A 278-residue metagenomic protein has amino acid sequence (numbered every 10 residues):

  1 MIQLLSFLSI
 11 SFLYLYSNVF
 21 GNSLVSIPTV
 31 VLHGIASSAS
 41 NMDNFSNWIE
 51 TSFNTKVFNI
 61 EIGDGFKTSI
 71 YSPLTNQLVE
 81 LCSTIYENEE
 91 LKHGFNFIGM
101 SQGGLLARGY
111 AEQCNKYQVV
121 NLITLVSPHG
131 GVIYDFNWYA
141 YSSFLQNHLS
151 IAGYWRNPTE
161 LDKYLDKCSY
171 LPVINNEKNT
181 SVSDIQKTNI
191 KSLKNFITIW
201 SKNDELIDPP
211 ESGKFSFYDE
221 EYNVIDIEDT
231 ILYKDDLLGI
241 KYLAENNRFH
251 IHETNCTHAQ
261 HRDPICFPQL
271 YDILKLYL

Functional and structural regions predicted by a protein language model:
M1-I10: Classical eukaryotic N-terminal signal peptides for Sec-dependent ER targeting/secretion, especially the positively
I10-P28: N-terminal signal peptide
F20-N22, Y86-L91, C114, S181-I190 (+1 more regions): Surface-exposed acidic, glycine-flexible loop patches that form ligand/cofactor-binding and adhesion interfaces
S23-T55, N59-G63: Short, surface-exposed "cap/lid" segments of acyl-processing enzymes
V30-I35, I98, I199-S201: Short hydrophobic segments within beta-strands
H33, T75-D166: Serine-dependent carboxylesterase/thioesterase catalytic core of lipase-like alpha/beta-hydrolase/SGNH enzymes
F66-L78: Catalytic nucleophile-loop/oxyanion-hole region of alpha/beta-hydrolase and closely related hydrolase-like folds
N121-L278: Helical cap/lid subdomain of alpha/beta-hydrolase-fold lipid enzymes that gates access to the catalytic pocket
